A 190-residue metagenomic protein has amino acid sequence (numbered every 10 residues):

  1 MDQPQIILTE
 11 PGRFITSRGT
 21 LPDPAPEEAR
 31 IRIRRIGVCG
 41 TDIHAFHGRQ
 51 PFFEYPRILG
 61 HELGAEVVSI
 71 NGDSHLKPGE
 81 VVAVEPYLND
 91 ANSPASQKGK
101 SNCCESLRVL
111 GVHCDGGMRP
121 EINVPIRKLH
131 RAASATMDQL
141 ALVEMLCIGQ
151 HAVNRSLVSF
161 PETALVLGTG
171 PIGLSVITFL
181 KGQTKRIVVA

Functional and structural regions predicted by a protein language model:
M1-P4: Extreme N-terminal starter segment of soluble prokaryotic enzymes
T9, T20-L21, E54-G60, L110-C114: Short Gly/Pro-enriched turn/cap motifs at secondary-structure boundaries
T16, G64-E66, E121-N123, L129 (+1 more regions): Conserved hydrophobic/aromatic beta-strand scaffold that supports enzyme active sites
P22-I36, R49-N92, A133-A135: Glycine-rich beta-strand-centered segment in the early N-terminal region that forms part of a ligand/cofactor-binding
T41-I43: Cytochrome P450 core scaffold surrounding the K-helix E-X-X-R motif and the conserved "meander" helix-loop region
L76, E85-A133: Cysteine-cluster motifs in flexible loop/terminal segments that predominantly coordinate metals
A135-A190: Mid-domain Rossmann-like dinucleotide-binding core that forms the NAD(H)/NADP(H) cofactor-binding site
